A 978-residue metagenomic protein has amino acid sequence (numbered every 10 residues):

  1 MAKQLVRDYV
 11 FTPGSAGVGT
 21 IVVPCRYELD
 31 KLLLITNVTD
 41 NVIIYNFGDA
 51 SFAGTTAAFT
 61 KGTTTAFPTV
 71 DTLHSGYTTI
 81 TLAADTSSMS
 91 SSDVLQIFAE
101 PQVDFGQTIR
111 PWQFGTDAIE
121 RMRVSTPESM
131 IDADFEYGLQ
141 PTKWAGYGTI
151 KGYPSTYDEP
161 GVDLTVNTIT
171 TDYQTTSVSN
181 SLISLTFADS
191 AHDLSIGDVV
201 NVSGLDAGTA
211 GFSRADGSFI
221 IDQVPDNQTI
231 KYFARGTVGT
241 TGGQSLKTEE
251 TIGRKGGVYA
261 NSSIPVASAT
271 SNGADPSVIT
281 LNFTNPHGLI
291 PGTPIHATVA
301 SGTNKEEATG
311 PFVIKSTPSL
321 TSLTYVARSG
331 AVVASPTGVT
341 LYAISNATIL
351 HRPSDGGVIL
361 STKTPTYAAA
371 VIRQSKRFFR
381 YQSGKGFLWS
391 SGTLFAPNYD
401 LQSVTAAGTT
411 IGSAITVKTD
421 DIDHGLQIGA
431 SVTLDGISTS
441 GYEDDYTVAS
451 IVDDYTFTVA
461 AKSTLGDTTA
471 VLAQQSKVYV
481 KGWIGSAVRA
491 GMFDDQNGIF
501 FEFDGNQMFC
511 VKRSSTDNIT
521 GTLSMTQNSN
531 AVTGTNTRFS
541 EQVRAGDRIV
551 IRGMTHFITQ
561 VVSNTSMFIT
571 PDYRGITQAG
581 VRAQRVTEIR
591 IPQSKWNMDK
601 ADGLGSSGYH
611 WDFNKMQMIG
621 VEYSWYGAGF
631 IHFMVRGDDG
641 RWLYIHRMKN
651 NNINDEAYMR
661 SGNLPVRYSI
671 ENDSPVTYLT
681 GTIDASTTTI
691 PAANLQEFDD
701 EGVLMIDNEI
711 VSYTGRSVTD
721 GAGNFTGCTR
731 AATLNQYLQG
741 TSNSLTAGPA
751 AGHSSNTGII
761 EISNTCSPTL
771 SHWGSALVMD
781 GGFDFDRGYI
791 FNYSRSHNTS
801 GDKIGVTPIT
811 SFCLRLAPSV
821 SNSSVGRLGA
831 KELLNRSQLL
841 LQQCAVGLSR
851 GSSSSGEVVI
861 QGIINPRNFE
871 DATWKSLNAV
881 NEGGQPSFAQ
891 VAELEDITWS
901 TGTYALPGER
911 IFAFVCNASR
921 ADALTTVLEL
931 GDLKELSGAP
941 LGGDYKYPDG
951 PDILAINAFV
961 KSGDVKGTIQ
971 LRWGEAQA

Functional and structural regions predicted by a protein language model:
M1-V22, R26-D30, Q107-M130, F135 (+8 more regions): Short, intrinsically disordered N-terminal pre-domain segments
A2-F67, L73-H74, D85-T108, T516-N528 (+5 more regions): Extended beta-strand solenoid/passenger and fiber regions
F59, F67, A83-Q107, N167-S345 (+5 more regions): Small/polar beta-strand repeat architecture
V94, A99-Q107, Q382, G482-F500 (+4 more regions): C-terminal interaction-tip segments
G106-T168, T251-N261, Y342-D400, Y479-S515 (+7 more regions): Low-complexity, Ser/Thr/Pro/Gly-rich disordered linker/stalk regions
P353-G356, N597-M598, G627, H632-P665 (+3 more regions): Beta-strand-centric surfaces of beta-sandwich/beta-rich domains
I589-M618: Short, aromatic/His-centered strand-loop micro-motif at the edge of beta-sheets
N614-G629: Localized edge beta-strand/strand-to-loop motifs within extracellular or lumenal beta-rich domains
